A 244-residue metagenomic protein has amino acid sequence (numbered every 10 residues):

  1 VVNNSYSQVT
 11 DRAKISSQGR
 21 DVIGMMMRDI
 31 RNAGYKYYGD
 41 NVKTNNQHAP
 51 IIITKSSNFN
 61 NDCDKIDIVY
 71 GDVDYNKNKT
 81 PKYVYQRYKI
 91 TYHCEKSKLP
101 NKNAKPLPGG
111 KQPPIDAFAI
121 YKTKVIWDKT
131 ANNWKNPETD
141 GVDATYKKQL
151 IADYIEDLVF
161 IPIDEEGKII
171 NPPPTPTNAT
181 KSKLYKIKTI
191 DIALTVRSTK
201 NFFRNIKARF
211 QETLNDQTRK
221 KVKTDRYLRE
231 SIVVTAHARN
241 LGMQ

Functional and structural regions predicted by a protein language model:
V1-Y37, M243: Aliphatic-rich helix starts adjacent to a transmembrane/signal segment
Q8, N32-K65, P172, K207: Short, glycine/small-hydrophobic-rich surface segments
V9, Q18, Y38, T54-S56 (+3 more regions): Surface-exposed loop/turn and secondary-structure junction residues enriched for glycine/proline
I15, G19, N61, Y185: Aromatic-acidic/polar surface patches that form glycan- and anion
N45-E165, T189: Surface-exposed loop/linker segments characteristic of extracytoplasmic
F59, V142-Q244: Short linear sequence signals and composition-biased patches located at protein termini or domain-edge surfaces
